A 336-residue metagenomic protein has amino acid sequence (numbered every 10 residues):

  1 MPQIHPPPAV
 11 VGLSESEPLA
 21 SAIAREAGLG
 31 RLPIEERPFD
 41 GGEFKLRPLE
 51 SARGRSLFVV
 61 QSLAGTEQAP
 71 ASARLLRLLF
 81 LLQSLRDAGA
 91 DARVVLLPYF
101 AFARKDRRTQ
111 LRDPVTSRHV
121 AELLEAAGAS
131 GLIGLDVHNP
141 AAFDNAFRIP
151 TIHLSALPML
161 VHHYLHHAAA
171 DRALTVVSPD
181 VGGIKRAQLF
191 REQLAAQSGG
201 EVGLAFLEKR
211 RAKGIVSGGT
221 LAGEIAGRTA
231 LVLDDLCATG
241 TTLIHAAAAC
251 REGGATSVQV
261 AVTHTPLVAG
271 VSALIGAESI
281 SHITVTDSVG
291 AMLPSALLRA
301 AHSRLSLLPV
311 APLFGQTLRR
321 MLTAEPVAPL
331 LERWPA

Functional and structural regions predicted by a protein language model:
M1-A336: PRPP-associated nucleotide enzymes
